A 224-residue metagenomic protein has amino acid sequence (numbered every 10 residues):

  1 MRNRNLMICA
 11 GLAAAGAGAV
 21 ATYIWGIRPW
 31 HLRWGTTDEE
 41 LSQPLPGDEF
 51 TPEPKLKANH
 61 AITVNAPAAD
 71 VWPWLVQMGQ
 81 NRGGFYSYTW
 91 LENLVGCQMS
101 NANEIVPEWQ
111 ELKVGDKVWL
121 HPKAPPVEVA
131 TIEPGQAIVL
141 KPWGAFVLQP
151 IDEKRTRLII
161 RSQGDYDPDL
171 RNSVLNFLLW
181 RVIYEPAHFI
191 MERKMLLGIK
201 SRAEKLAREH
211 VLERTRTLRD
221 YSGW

Functional and structural regions predicted by a protein language model:
N5-D116, R202-E204, E209, E213-W224: Hydrophobic ligand-binding cavity/cleft-lining segments
W34, L41, K141-R193, L197-S201: Beta-strand/loop substructures that line and gate deep hydrophobic ligand-binding cavities in soluble
N65-A69, T131-G135, L148-R157, A203-R208: A short, structured loop/turn motif at beta-sheet edges
V71-W74, V129, L158-I160, I199: Hydrophobic pocket/interface hotspot
E111, G115, T131-L140: Short, hydrophobic/aromatic-rich segments at coil-to-beta transitions
L120-P126: Short coil-to-beta-strand transition motifs
V127-E128, F146: Small-residue-enriched segments and motifs
